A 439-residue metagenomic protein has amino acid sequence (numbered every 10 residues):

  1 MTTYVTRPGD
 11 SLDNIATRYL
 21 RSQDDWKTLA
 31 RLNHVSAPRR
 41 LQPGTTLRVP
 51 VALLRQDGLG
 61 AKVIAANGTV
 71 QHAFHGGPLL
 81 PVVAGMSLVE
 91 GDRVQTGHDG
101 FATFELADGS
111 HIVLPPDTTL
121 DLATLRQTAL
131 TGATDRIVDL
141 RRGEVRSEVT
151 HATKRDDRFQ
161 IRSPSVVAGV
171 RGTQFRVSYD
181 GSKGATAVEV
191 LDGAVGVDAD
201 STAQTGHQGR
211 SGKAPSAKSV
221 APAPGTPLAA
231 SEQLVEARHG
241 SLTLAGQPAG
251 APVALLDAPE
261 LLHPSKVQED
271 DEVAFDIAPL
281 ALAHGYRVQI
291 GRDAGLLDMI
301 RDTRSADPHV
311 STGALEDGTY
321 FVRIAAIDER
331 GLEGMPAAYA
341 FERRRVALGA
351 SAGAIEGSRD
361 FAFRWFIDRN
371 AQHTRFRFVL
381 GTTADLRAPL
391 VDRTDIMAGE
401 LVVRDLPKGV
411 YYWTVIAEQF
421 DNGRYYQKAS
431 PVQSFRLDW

Functional and structural regions predicted by a protein language model:
M1-L20: Primarily a LysM-type cell-wall glycan-binding module
P8, Q42-E260, F378: Flexible, surface-exposed loop/linker segments and immediately adjacent secondary-structure boundaries
R18-G58: Extracellular LysM carbohydrate-binding repeats and other cell-envelope/extracellular binding modules
Q247-P248, I327-R343, F420-D438: Extracellular fibronectin type III
D271-A283, F361-Q372: Conserved aromatic anchor
I300-A306, V391-M397: Short beta-strand segments within Ig-like beta-sandwich modules, predominantly Fibronectin type-III
T312-T319, V403-Y411: Surface-exposed, short loops/turns at beta-strand junctions within beta-sandwich domains
